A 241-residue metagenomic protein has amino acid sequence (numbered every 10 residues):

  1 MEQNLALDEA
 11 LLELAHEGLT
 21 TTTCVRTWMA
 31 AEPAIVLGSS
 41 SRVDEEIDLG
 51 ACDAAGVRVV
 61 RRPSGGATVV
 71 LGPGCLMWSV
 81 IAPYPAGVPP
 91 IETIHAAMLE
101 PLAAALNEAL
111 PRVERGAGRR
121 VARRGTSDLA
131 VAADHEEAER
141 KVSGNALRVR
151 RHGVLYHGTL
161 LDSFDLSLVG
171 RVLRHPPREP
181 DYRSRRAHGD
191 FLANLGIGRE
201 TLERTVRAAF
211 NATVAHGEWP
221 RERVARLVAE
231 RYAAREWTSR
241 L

Functional and structural regions predicted by a protein language model:
M1-E46, G50, A54, R62 (+1 more regions): Active-site loop/lid in soluble adenylation, ligation, and acyl-transfer enzymes
E2, A6, G72, P89-A97: Short, conserved micro-motifs enriched in small and acidic residues
V25-R26, I47-L49, A67-V69, S143-R151: A generic local secondary-structure boundary/capping motif
A30-E32, S64, A122-S127: Short Gly/Ser/Thr- and Asp/Glu-enriched loop/turn motifs at secondary-structure junctions
P33, V43, G65, Y84 (+1 more regions): Short loop/turn segments at secondary-structure transitions that flank enzyme active sites
E46-G87: A glycine-rich, hydrophobic loop/mini-helix early in the fold
V59, V69, V142, L195 (+1 more regions): Short clusters of hydrophobic/aromatic residues that line enzyme substrate/ligand-binding pockets
M77-A212, R235-L241: Catalytic beta-strand/loop module used to bind and position nucleotide/cofactor moieties in cofactor-attachment
